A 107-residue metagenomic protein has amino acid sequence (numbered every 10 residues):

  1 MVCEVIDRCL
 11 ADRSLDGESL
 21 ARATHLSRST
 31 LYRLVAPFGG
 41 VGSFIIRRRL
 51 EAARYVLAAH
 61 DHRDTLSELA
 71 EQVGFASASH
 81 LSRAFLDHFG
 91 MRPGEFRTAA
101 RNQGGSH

Functional and structural regions predicted by a protein language model:
M1-G42, A58, H62-V73: DNA-binding recognition helix and immediately preceding turn/loop of helix-turn-helix/winged-helix domains
V2-I6, R49-L57, F85, F89 (+1 more regions): Short hydrophobic clusters on alpha-helical segments that form packing/core surfaces in small helical domains
S19, I45-Y55, G94-H107: Short, basic, alpha-helical segments at the C-terminal edge of helix-turn-helix-like DNA-binding modules
L31, A53, L81: Short hydrophobic/aromatic patches on the structural cores and recognition surfaces of FHA
G39, R49, D61, F89 (+1 more regions): Residue-level detector of secondary-structure transition/capping positions
D61-A99: Sequence-specific DNA-binding recognition helix
